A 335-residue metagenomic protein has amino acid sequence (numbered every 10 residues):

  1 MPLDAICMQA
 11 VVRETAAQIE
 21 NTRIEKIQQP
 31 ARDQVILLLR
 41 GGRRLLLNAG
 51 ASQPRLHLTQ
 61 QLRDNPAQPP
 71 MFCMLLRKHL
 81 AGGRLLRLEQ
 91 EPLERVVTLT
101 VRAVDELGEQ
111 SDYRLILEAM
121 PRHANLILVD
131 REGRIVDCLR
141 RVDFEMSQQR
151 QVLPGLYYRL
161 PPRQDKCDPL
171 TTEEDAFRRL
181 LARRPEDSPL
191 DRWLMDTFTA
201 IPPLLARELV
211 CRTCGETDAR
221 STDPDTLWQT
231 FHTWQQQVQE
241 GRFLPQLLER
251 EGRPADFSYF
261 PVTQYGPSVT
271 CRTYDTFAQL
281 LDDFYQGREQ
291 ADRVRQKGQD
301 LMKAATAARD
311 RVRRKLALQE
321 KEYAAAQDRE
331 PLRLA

Functional and structural regions predicted by a protein language model:
M1-A335: Extended, highly charged segments
